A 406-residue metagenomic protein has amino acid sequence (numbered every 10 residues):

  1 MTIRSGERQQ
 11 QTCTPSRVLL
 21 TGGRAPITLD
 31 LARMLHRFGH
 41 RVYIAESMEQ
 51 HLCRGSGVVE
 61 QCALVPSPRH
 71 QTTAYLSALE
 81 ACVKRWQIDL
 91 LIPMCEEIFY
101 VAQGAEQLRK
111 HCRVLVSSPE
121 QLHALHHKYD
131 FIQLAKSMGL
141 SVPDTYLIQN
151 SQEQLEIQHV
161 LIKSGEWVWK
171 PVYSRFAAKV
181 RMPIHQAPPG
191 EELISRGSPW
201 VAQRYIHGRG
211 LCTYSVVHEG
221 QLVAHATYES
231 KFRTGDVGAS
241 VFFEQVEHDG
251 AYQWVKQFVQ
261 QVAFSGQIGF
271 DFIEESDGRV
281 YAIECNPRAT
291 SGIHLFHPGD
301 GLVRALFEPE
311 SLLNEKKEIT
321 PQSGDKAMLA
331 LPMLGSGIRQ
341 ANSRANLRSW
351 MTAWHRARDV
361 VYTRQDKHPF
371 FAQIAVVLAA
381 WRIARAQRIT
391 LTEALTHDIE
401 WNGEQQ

Functional and structural regions predicted by a protein language model:
M1-V116: ATP-binding N-terminal substructure of ATP-dependent carboxylate-amine bond-forming enzymes
C82-I88, L161-K163, R196: Glycine-rich phosphate-binding loop signature in dinucleotide/nucleotide-binding domains
Q121-T145, N150, L155-I162: Glycine-/Pro-rich loop/turn segments that contact NAD(P) or position catalytic residues in Rossmann-like domains
A135, P143-T145, H159-K179, G197-G208 (+1 more regions): ATP-grasp fold ATP-binding core
A177, F232-G235, S240, N286-G299: Glycine-rich phosphate/pyrophosphate-binding beta-alpha loops
I184-Q253, I273-Y281: Phosphate-binding site of ATP-dependent enzymes
Q260-L295: Conserved metal-phosphate-binding beta-hairpin within the catalytic cores of diverse ATP-dependent phosphoryl-transfer
R304-Q406: Peripheral (often C-terminal) accessory segments that flank ATP-dependent C-N-forming ligase machineries
